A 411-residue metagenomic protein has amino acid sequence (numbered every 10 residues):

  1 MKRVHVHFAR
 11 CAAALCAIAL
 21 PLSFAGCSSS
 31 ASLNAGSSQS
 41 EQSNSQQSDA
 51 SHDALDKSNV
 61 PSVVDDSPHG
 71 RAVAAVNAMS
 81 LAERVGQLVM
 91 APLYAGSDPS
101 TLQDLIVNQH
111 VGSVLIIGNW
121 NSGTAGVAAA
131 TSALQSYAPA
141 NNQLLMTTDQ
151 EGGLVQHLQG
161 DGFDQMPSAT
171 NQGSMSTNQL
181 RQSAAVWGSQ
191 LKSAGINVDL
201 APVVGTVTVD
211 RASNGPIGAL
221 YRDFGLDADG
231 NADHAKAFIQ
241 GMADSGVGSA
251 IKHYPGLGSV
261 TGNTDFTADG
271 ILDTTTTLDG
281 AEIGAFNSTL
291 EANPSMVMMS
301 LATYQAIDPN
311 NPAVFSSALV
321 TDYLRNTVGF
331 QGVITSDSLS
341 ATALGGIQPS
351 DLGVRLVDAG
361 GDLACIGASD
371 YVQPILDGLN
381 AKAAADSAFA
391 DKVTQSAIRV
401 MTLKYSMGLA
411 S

Functional and structural regions predicted by a protein language model:
M1-A17: N-terminal export and membrane-targeting signals
H5, R10, S28-T148, G153-H157: N-terminal hydrophobic targeting/anchoring segments and the immediately downstream early-domain regions of hydrolases
L22-G26: C-terminal motif of bacterial Sec signal peptides marking the signal peptidase cleavage site
S80, A125-L134, D229-A388: Second-shell residues forming the walls of enzyme active-site clefts
G86-L93, G112-I116, L144-Q150, V198-P202 (+5 more regions): Hydrophobic faces of well-ordered beta-strands that scaffold small-molecule active sites in alpha/beta enzyme cores
A95-N108, Q179-Q190, G280-S288, Q348-R355: Short, acidic/polar
L105-T124, L200, A212, L290-N310: Short acidic, glycine-rich surface-loop motifs adjacent to enzyme active sites
Q135-F163, S183-V209, N231-G256: Glycine-rich, aromatic-flanked loop segments that form ligand/cofactor-binding clefts across common enzyme folds
